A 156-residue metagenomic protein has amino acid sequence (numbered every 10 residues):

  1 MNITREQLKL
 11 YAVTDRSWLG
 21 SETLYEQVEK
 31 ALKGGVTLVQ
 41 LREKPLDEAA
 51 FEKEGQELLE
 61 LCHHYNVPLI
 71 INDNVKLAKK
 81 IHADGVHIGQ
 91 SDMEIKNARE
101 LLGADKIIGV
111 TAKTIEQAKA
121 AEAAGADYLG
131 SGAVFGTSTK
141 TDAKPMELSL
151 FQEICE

Functional and structural regions predicted by a protein language model:
M1-I95, E100-D127, E153: Conserved N-terminal beta1-alpha1 strand-loop-helix module at the mouth
D127-E156: Active-site/ligand-binding-proximal alpha/beta "capping" segment
